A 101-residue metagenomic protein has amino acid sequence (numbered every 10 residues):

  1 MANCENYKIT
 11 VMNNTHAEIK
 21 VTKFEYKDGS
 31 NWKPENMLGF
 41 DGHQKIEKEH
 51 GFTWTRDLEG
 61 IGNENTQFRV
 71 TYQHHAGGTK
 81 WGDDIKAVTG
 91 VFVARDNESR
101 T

Functional and structural regions predicted by a protein language model:
M1-T101: Intrinsically disordered, low-complexity segments enriched in small/polar residues
